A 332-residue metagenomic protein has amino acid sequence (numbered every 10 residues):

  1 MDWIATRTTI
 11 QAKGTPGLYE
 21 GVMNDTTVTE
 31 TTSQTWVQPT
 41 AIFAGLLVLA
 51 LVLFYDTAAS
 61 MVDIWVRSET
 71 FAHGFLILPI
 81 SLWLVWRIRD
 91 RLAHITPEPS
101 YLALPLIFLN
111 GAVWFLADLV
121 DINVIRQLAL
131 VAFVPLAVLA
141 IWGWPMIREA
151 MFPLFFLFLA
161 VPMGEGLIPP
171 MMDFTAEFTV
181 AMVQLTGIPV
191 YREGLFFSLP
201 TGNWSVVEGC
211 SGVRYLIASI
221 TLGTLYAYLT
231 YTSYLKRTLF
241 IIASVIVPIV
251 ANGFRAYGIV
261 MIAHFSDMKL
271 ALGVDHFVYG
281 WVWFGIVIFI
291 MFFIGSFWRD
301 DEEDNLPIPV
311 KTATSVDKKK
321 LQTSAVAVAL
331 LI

Functional and structural regions predicted by a protein language model:
G14, L18-I332: Hydrophobic N-terminal alpha-helices or hydrophobic patches in metabolic proteins across all domains of life
